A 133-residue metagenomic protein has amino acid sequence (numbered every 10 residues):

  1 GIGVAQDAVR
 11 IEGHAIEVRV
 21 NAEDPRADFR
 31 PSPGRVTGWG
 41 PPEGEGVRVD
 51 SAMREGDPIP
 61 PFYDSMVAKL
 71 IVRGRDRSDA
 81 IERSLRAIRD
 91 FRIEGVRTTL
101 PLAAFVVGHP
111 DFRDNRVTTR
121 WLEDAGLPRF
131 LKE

Functional and structural regions predicted by a protein language model:
G1-E133: Catalytic cores of soluble metabolic enzymes centered on carboxylation/carboxyl-transfer
